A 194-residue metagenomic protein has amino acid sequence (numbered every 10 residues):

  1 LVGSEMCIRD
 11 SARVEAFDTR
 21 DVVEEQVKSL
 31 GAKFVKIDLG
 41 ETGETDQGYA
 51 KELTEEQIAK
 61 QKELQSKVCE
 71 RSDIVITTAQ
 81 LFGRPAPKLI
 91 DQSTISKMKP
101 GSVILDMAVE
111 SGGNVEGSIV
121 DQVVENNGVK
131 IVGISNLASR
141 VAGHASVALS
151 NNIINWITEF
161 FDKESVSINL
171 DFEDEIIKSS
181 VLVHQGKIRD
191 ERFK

Functional and structural regions predicted by a protein language model:
L1-V2, M6-I8: Short, small-residue-biased leader/transition segments that mark boundaries at the very start of proteins
V2, E70-R71, K99-P100: Alpha-helix C-terminal capping/helix-to-coil transition sites in glycosyltransferase folds
D10, L30-G31, P100, N127: Short, structured coil segments at secondary-structure junctions
A16-L64: Adenosine-nucleotide cofactor-binding segment
E24, K28, S66, D73 (+2 more regions): Predominant activation on well-ordered alpha-helical scaffold segments within soluble catalytic domains
G43-V75, A79-S96, I134: A structured beta-alpha segment of the ubiquitous adenosine-cofactor-binding alpha/beta core
I74-V132: ADP-ribose/adenylate-binding Rossmann-like module
V109, V115-K194: Adenosine-phosphate binding glycine-rich loop
